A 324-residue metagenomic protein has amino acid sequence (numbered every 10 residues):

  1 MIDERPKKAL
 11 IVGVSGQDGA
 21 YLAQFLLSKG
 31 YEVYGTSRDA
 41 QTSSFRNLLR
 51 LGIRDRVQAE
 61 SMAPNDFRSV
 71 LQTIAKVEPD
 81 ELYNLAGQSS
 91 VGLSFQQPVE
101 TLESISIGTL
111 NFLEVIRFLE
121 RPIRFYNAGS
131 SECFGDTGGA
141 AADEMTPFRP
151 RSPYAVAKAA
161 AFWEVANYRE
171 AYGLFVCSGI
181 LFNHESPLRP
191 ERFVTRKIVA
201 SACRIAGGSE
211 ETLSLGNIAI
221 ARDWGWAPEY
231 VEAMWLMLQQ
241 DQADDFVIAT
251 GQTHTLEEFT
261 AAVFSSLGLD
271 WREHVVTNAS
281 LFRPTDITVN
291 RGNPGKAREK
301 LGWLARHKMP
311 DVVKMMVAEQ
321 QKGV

Functional and structural regions predicted by a protein language model:
M1-H184, H307: N-terminal Rossmann-like NAD(P)+-binding domain of SDR-like oxidoreductases, especially those catalyzing
D3, V289-V324: C-terminal amphipathic/interface module of NAD(P)-dependent oxidoreductases and related NAD-binding regulators
Y21, S69-Q72, E81, N111 (+8 more regions): Alpha-helical elements of Rossmann-like donor-binding domains used by nucleotide-donor carbohydrate transfer enzymes
N65, Q96, S104-I107, S152 (+7 more regions): Residue-level signal for the nucleotide or nucleotide-sugar donor/cofactor binding architecture
Q97, V115, L119, S201-G208 (+3 more regions): Generic structural signal for alpha-helix termini and adjacent loop/cap motifs
T137-A141, P153, W163-Q239, Q252-T253 (+1 more regions): NAD(P)-dependent short-chain dehydrogenase/reductase
S209-L213, M237-I248, E273, V324: Core catalytic loop region at the nicotinamide-binding pocket of NAD(P)H-dependent oxidoreductases
L213, N217, D244-F246, H254-A261 (+2 more regions): C-terminal "lid/loop" region of Rossmann-like NAD(P)-dependent oxidoreductases
